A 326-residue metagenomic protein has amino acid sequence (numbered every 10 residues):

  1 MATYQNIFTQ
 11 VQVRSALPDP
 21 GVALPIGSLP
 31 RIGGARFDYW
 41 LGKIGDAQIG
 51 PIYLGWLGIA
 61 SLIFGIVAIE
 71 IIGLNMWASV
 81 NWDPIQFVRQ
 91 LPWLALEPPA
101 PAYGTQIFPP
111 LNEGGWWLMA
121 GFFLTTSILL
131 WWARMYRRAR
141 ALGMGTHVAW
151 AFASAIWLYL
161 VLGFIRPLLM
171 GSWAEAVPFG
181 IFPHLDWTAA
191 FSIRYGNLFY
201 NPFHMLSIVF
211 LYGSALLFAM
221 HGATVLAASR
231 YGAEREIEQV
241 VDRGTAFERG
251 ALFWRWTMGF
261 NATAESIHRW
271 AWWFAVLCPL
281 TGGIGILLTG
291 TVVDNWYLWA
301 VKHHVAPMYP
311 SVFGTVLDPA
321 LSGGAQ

Functional and structural regions predicted by a protein language model:
M1-A60, Q86-P99, A251-T257, P310-F313: N-terminal juxtamembrane cytosolic/stromal segments of multi-pass membrane proteins
G34-A47, V80-L91, P99, L124-A149 (+1 more regions): Cytoplasmic membrane-interface regions of multi-pass membrane proteins
W40-F64, L142-F152, Y195-V209, A251-I284: Loop-to-transmembrane boundary segments
G58-T105, G115-R134: Core alpha-helical transmembrane segments of integral membrane proteins
I59-W77, A149-M170, V209-L216, L277-T289: Hydrophobic alpha-helical membrane-insertion segments
L74-N81, W132-G145, F164-V177, Y212-E236 (+1 more regions): Juxtamembrane/interface segments at transmembrane-helix termini
W77-I107, R166-L198, I237-W256, N295-Q326: Membrane-interfacial helical/loop segments at transmembrane boundaries in membrane proteins
F87-G121, G143-M170, S192-V209: Transmembrane alpha-helix entry/boundary detector in multi-pass membrane proteins
